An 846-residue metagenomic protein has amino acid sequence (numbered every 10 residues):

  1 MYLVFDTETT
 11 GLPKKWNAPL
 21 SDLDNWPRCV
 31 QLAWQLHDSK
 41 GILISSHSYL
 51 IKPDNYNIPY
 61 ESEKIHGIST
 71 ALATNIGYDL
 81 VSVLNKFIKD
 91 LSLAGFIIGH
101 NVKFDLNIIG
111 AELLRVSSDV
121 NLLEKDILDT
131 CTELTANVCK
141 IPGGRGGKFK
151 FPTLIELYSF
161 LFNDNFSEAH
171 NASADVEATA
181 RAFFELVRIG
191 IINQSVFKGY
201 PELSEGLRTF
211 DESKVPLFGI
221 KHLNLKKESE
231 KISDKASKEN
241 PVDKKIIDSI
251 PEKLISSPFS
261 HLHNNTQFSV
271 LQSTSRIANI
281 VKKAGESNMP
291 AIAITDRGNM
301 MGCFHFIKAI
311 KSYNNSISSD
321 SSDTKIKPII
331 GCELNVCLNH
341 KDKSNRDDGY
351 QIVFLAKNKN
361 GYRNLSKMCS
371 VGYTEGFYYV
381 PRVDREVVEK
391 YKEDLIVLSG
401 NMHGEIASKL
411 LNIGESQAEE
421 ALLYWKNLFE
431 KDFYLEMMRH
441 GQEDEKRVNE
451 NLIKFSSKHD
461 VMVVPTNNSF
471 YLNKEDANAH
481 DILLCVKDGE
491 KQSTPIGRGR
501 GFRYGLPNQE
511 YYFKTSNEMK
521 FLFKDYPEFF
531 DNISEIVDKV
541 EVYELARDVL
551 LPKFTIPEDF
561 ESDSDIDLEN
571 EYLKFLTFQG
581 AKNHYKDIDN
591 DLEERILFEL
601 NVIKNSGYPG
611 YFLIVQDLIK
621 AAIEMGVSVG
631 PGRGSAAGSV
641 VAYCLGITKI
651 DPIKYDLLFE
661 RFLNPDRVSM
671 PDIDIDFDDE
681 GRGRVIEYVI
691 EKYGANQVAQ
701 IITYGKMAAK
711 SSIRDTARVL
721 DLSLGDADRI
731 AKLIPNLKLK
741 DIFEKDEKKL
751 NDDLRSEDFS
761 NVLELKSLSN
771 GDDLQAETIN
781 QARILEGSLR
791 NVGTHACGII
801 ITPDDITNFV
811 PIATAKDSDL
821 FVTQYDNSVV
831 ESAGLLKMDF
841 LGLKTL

Functional and structural regions predicted by a protein language model:
M1-L122, C139, G143-D164, H170: Conserved non-catalytic scaffold segment of RNase H-like nuclease domains
Y2-V4, S46-S48, A73, I127 (+4 more regions): Conserved beta-strand scaffold positions in the cores of enzyme catalytic domains, especially in NTP/NDP-utilizing
H66-S69, L128, I603: N-terminal phosphate-binding loop and flanking beta/alpha elements of the actin-like ATPase fold
L113-E124, G372-V380: A short alpha->loop->secondary-structure connector
N121-N137, H263, G400, I406: Histidine/lysine/aspartate-rich catalytic loop segments that bind and position anionic ligands
A172-A182, G634: Alpha-helical transmembrane segments that form the membrane-embedded catalytic/substrate-binding core of multi-pass
A180-I247: Acidic two-metal-ion nuclease catalytic site recognized across multiple nuclease folds, prominently DnaQ/RNase D-T
I232, A236-L846: Alpha-helical scaffold/interaction cores of sigma-54-like transcription cofactors and many family A DNA polymerases
